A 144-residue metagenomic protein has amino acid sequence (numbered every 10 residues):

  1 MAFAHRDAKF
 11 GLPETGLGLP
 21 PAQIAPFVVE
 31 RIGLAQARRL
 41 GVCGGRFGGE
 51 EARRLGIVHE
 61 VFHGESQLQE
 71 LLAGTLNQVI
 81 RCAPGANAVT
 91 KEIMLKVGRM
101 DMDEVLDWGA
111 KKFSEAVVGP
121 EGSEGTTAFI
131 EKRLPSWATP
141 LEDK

Functional and structural regions predicted by a protein language model:
M1-G41, L71, T75: CoA-thioester-processing core
F3-A8, V58-D107, P120, W137-K144: C-terminal long alpha-helix characteristic of the crotonase
F10, F113, F129, W137-A138: Conserved hydrophobic/aromatic "anchor" residues that stabilize well-ordered secondary structure elements
A25, L34-A37, Q69, A86-K91 (+2 more regions): A general structural signal for well-ordered alpha-helical segments in protein cores
V28, A52, T90, F129: Terminal peptide-recognition signature
G44-E51: Acidic, divalent-metal-coordinating active-site segment for phosphoryl/phosphodiester hydrolysis, typified by short
L55-G56, K132: Structural motif
